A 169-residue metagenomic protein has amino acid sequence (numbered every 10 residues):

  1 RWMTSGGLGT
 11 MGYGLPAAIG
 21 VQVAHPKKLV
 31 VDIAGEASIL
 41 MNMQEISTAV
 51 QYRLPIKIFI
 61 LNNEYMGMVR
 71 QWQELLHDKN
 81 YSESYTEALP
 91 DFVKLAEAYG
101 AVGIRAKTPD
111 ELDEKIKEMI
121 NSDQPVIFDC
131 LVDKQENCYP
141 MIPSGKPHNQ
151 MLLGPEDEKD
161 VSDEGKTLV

Functional and structural regions predicted by a protein language model:
R1-V169: Thiamine diphosphate
